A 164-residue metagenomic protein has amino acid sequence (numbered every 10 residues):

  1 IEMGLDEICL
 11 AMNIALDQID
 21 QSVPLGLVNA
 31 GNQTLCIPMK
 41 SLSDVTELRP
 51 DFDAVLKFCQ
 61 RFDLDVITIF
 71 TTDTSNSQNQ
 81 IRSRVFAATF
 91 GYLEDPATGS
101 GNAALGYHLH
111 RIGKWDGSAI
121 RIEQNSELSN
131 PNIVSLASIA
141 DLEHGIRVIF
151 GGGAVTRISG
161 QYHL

Functional and structural regions predicted by a protein language model:
I1-L164: Active-site proximal loop and beta-alpha junction motif in alpha/beta enzyme cores
